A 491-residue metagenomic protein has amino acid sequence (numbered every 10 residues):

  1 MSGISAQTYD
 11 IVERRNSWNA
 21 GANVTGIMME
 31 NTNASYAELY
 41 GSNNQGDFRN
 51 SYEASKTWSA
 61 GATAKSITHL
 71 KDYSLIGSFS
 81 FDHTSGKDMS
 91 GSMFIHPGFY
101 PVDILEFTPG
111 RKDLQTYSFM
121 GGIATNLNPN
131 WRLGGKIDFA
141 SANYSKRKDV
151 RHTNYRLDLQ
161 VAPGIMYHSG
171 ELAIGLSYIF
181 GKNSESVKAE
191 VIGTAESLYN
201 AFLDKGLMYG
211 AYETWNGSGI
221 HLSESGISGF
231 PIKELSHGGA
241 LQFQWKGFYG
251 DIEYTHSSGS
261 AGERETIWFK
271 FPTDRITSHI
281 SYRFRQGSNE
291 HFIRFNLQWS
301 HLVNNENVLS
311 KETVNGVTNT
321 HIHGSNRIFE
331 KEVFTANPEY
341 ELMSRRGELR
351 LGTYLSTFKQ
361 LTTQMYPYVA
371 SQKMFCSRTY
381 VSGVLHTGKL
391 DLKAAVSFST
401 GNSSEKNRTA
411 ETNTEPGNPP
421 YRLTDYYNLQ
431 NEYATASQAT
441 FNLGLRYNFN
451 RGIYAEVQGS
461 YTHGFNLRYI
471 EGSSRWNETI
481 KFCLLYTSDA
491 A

Functional and structural regions predicted by a protein language model:
M1-K87, Y100: N-terminal, post-signal peptide beta-strand-biased segments of exported outer-membrane/organellar beta-barrel and other
V24-S35, S66-I76, N126-L133, H168-G175 (+4 more regions): Short loop/turn motifs that connect adjacent beta-strands in outer-membrane beta-barrel proteins
Q45-S59, G110-K112, A142-R156, S228-F230 (+1 more regions): Outer-membrane beta-barrel proteins
D82-Q115, S177, S184-V187: Outer-membrane beta-barrel translocator/channel fold
H96-E106, D204-M343, E348-L485: Outer membrane beta-barrel transmembrane domains
A124-K148, R156-A162, D251-T266, R350-F358: Surface-exposed extracellular loop regions of Gram-negative outer-membrane beta-barrel proteins
K182-M208: A surface-exposed, glycine/aromatic-enriched loop/edge motif typical of exported proteins
Y486-A491: Conserved small/polar residues in nucleotide/adenosyl-binding loops
